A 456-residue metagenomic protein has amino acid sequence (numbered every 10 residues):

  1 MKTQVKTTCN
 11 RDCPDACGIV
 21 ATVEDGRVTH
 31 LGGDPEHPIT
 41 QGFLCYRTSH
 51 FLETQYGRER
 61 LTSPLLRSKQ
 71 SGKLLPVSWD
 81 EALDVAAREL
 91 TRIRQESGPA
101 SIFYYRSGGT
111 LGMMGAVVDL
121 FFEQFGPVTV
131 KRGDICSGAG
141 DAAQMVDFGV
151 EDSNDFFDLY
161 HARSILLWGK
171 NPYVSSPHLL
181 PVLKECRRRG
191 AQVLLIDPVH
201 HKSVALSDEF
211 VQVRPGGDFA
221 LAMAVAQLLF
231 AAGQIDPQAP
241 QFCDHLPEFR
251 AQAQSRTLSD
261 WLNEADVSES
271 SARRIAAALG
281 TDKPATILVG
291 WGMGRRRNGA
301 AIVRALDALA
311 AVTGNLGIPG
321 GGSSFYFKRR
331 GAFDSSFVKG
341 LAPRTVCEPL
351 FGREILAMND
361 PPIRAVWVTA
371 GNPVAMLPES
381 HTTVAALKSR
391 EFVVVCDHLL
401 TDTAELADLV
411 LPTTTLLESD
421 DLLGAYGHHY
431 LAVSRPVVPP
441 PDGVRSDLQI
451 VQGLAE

Functional and structural regions predicted by a protein language model:
M1-A232, F242-H245, S268-E269, T369 (+1 more regions): N-terminal export/assembly segments and adjacent metallocofactor-ligating motifs of anaerobic energy-metabolism
Q4, T40, Y56, V77 (+14 more regions): Conserved active-site and cofactor/substrate-binding residues in soluble primary-metabolism enzymes
T29, V130, D236-Q238, T286-I287 (+5 more regions): Acidic/polar loop patches that form or flank catalytic/metal-binding clefts of enzymes that bind anionic ligands
R60-S71, H161-S164, F249-D260, A332-F337 (+1 more regions): Gly-rich Lys/Arg/Thr-decorated short loops/hinges at beta-loop-alpha junctions or inter-strand turns that position
S68-P76, A231-S268, V438-E456: N-terminal leader/propeptide and maturation segments of large enzyme subunits in energy/redox metabolism and hydrolases
A116-I196, F219-M223, A305-L406, T415-L423 (+1 more regions): Extended redox/cofactor-interaction regions of prokaryotic respiratory oxidoreductases
A205-V213, T414, Y430-P441: Short beta-alpha connecting loops at secondary-structure transitions that line or flank enzyme active sites
V225, F242-E354: Active-site phosphate/pyrophosphate-binding segments
